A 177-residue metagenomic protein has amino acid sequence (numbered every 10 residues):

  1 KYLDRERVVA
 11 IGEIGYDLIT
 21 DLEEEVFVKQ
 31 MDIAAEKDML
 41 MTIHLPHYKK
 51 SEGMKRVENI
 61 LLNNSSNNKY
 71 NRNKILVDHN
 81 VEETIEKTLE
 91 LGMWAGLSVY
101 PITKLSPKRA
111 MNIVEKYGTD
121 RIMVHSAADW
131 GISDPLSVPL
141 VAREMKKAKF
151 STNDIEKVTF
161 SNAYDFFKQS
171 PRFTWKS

Functional and structural regions predicted by a protein language model:
Y2-E83: Divalent metal-binding pocket/active-site signature
E13, A34, A95, A127 (+2 more regions): Conserved, mostly hydrophobic/aromatic
N63-N71, Y117-G118, K147-N153: Short helix-capping segments at alpha-helix termini
E83-I85, R109: Short acidic active-site motifs
I85-M93: Short loop/helix-cap segments at secondary-structure boundaries that form the rim of catalytic
S98-P107: Active-site glycine- and acidic-residue-rich loops that bind and position anionic ligands or nucleotide-like cofactors
Y117-P135: Short acidic/histidine-rich active-site segments
P139-S177: Mid-to-C-terminal alpha-helical segments outside catalytic/metal-binding sites
